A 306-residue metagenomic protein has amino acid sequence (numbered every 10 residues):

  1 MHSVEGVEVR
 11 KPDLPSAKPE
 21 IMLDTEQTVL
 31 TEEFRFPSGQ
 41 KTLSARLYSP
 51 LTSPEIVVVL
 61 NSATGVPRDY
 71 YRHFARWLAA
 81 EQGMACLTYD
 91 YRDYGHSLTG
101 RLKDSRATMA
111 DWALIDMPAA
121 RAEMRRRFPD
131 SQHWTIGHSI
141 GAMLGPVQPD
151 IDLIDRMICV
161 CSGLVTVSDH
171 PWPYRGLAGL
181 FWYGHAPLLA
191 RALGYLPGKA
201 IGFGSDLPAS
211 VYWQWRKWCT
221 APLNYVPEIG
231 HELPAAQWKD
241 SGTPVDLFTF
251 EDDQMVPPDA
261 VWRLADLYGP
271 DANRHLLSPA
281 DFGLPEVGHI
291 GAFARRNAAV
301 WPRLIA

Functional and structural regions predicted by a protein language model:
I21-L47: N-terminal cap/lid segment of alpha/beta-hydrolase-fold proteins
A63-V66: Active-site glycine-rich loops that stabilize anionic/oxyanionic intermediates across multiple enzyme folds
A75, A79-G100: Conserved alpha/beta-hydrolase
R106-R125: Alpha/beta-hydrolase active-site loop
I136-L223: Alpha/beta-hydrolase-fold enzymes
L247-T249: Short beta-strand/loop motif that positions the catalytic acidic residue of the alpha/beta-hydrolase fold
P257-D266: Short alpha-helix in the alpha/beta-hydrolase fold that links the catalytic acid
S278-A306: Catalytic active-site module of serine/aspartate enzymes centered on a nucleophile-bearing elbow/loop
